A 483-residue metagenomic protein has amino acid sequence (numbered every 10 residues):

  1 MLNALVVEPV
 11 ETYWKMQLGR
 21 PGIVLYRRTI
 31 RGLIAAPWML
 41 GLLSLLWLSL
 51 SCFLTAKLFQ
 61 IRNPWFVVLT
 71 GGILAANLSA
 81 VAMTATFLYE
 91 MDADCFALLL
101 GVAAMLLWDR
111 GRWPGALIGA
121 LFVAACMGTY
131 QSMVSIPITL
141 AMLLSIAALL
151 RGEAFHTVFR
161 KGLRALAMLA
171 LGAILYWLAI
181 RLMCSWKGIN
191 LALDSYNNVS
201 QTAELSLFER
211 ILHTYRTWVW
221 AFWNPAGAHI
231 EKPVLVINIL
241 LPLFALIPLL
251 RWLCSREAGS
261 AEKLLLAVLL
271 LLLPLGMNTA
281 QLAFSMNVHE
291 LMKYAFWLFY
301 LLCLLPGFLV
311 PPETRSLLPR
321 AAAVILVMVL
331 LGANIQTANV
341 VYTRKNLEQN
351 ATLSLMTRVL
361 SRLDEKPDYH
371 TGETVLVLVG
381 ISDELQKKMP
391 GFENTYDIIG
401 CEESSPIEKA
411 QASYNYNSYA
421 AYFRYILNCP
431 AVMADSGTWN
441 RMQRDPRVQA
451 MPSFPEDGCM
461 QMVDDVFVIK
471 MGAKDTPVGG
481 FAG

Functional and structural regions predicted by a protein language model:
M1-Q17, P21-G22, R27-S51, K57-G72 (+7 more regions): Intrinsically disordered, polar/acidic, low-complexity terminal segments
M16, R20, S44, W65-D109 (+4 more regions): Membrane-interface micro-motifs in multi-pass membrane enzymes
G71-G72, E257-L282, M328-V329: Transmembrane alpha-helix segments characteristic of polytopic inner-membrane glycan-assembly/cell-envelope
G101-A116, A148-F155: Membrane-interface transmembrane helices that cradle and orient dolichyl/undecaprenyl
G115-Q131, I136, M142: Membrane-interface alpha helices of multi-pass inner-membrane proteins
I136-A170: Perimembrane helix-loop-helix junctions
G162-L240: Membrane-lumen/periplasm interface segments of specific transmembrane helices in polyprenyl phosphate-linked
N224-G227, E231-K263: Hydrophobic, aromatic-rich transmembrane alpha-helices and their immediate juxtamembrane boundary segments
